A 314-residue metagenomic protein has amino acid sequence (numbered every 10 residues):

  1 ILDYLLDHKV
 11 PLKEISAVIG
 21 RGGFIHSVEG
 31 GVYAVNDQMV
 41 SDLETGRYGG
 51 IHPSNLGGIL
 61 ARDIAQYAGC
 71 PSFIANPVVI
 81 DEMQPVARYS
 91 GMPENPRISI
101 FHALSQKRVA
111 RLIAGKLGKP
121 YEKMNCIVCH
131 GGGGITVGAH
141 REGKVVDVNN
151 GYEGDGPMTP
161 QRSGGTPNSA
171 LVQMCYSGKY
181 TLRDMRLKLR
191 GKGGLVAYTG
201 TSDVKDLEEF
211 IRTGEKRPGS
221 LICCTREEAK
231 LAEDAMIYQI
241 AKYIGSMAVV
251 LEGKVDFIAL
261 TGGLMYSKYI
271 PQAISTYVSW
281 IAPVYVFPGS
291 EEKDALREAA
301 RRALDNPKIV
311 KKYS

Functional and structural regions predicted by a protein language model:
D3-S16, K116-P120, I244-D256: Phosphate/pyrophosphate-binding loops at sites that engage ATP/ADP/AMP, CoA/4′-phosphopantetheine, polyphosphate
L5-P53, V79-S90: Short beta-strand-loop/turn "lid" adjacent to the catalytic site in phosphate-handling enzymes
P11, L187, G191-G253: Adenine-nucleotide phosphate-binding core of ATP-dependent small-molecule kinases
G31-D42, I64, A68-C70, Y89-M92 (+3 more regions): A glycine- and small-aliphatic-rich helix-loop capping segment at beta-alpha/alpha-beta transitions that lines
S54-D63, I74-N76, D81, Y89 (+4 more regions): Glycine-rich phosphate-binding loop plus the immediately following alpha-helix
V255-I274: Glycine-rich phosphate-binding loops at beta-strand->alpha-helix junctions
Q272-E298: Conserved phosphate-binding/catalytic loops in two-lobed NTP-binding clefts
